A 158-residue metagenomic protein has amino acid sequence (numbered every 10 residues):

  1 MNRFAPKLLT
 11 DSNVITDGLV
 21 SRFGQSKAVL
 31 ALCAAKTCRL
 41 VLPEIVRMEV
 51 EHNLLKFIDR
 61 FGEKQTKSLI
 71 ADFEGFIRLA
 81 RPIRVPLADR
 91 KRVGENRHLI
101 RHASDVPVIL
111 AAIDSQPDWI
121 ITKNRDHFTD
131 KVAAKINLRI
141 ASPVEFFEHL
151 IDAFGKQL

Functional and structural regions predicted by a protein language model:
M1-K27: Metal-dependent nucleic-acid phosphoesterase active-site entry motif
T10, S26-I58: PIN/NYN-family metal-dependent endoribonuclease catalytic core
V14-I15, V46, V108, D126-H127 (+1 more regions): Alpha-helix capping/helix-boundary segments
S21, L54, V132-A134: Short amphipathic alpha-helical segments
R39, R78-R81, R139: Conserved beta-strand segments of alpha/beta enzyme cores
M48, L55-I77, H149-L158: Extended, non-globular alpha-helical segments
R78-W119: Active-site neighborhoods of divalent-metal-dependent phosphate/nucleic-acid chemistry enzymes
I113, D118-W119, R125-L158: Acidic, PIN/NYN-like endoribonuclease modules and their adjacent C-terminal/linker elements
